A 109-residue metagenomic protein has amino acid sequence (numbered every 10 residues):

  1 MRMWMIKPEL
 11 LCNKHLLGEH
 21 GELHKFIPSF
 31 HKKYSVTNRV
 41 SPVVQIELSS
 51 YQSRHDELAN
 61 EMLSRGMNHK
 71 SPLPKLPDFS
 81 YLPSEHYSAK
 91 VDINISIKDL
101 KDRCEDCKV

Functional and structural regions predicted by a protein language model:
M1-V109: Extended, charge-rich alpha-helical interface modules
